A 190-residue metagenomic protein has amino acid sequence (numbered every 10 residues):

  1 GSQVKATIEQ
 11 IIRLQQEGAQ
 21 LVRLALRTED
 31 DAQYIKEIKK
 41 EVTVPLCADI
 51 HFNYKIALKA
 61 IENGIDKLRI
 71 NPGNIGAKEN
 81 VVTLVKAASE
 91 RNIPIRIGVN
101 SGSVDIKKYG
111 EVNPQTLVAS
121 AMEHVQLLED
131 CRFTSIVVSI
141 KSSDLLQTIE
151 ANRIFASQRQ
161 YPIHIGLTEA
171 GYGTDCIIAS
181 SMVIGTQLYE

Functional and structural regions predicted by a protein language model:
G1, Q20-L24, V44-I50, L68-I70 (+3 more regions): Hydrophobic faces of well-ordered beta-strands that scaffold small-molecule active sites in alpha/beta enzyme cores
G1-E9, A25-R27, V44-F52, G73 (+2 more regions): Active-site mouth loops of central-metabolism enzymes
A6-L14, R23-N63: N-terminal active-site wall of soluble small-molecule enzyme domains
Q10-L14, I38, A60, L84 (+4 more regions): Generic structural signal for hydrophobic
Q16-A19, I65, F133, Q160: A structural motif
E29-I50, T83-I95, N152-I163: Alpha-helix-loop-beta-strand connector modules within alpha/beta enzyme cores
K55-R96: Hydrophobic or amphipathic alpha-helical targeting/insertion segments
V99, K108-E190: Catalytic alpha/beta core domains of metabolic enzymes, predominantly
